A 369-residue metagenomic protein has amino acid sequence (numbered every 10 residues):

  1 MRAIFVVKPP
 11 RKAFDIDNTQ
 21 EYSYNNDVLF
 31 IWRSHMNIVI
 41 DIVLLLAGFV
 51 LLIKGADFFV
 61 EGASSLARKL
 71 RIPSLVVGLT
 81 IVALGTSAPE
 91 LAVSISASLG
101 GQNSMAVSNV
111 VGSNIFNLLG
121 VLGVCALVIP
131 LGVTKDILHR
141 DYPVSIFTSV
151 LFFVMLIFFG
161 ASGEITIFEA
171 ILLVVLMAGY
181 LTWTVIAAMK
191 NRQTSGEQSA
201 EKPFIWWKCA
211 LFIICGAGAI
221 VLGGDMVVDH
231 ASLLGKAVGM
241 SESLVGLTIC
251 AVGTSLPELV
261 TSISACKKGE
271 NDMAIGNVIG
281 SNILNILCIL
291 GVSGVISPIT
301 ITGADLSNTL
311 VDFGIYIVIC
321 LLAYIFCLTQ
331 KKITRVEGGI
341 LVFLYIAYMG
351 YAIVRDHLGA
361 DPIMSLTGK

Functional and structural regions predicted by a protein language model:
A3-P10, F14-K369: Hydrophobic alpha-helical segments, chiefly the membrane-spanning helices and signal/signal-anchor peptides
